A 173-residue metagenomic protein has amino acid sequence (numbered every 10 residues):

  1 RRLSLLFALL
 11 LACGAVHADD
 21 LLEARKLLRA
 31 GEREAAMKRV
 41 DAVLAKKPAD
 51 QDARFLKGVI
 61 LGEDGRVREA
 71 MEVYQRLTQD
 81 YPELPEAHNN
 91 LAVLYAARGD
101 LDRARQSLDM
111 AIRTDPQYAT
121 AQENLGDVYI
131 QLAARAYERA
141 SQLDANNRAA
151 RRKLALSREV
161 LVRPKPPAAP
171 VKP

Functional and structural regions predicted by a protein language model:
L28, V59-G62, Q79, N89 (+3 more regions): Position-specific recognition of the canonical hydrophobic site in helix A of tetratricopeptide repeat
R29-A30, E63-D64, A97-R98, Q131 (+1 more regions): Register position in tetratricopeptide repeats
K46, D80-Y81, T114, L143: Structural marker of alpha-solenoid helical repeat scaffolds
Q51-D52, P85-E86, A119-T120, R148: Helix-start (N-cap) detector for alpha-helical repeat units in TPR-like alpha-solenoids, especially tetratricopeptide
